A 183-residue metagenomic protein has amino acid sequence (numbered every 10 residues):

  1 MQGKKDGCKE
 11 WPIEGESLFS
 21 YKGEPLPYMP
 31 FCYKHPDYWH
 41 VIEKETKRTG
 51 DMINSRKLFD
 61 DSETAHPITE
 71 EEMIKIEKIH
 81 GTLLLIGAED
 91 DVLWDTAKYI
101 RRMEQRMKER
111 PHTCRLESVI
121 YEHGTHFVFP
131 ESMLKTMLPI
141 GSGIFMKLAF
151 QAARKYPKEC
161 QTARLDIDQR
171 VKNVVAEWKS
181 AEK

Functional and structural regions predicted by a protein language model:
M1-I76: Accessory cap/linker subdomain of secreted extracellular hydrolases
G3-G7, F31-E45, S118-G143: Short, solvent-exposed beta-strand-terminating loops
I79, L84-G87, D91: Short beta-strand/loop motif that positions the catalytic acidic residue of the alpha/beta-hydrolase fold
L84-I86, E117-I120: Structural recognition of the beta-strand scaffold that forms the well-ordered cores of secreted hydrolase catalytic
E89-V92, H123-T125: Acidic beta-to-alpha connecting loop that harbors the catalytic carboxylate
V92-R102, P111, V128-F129: Conserved alpha/beta-hydrolase "acid-adjacent" motif
M107: Conserved hydrophobic residues forming the short capping helix/wall of the S-adenosyl-L-methionine
V128, S132-K183: Catalytic active-site module of serine/aspartate enzymes centered on a nucleophile-bearing elbow/loop
